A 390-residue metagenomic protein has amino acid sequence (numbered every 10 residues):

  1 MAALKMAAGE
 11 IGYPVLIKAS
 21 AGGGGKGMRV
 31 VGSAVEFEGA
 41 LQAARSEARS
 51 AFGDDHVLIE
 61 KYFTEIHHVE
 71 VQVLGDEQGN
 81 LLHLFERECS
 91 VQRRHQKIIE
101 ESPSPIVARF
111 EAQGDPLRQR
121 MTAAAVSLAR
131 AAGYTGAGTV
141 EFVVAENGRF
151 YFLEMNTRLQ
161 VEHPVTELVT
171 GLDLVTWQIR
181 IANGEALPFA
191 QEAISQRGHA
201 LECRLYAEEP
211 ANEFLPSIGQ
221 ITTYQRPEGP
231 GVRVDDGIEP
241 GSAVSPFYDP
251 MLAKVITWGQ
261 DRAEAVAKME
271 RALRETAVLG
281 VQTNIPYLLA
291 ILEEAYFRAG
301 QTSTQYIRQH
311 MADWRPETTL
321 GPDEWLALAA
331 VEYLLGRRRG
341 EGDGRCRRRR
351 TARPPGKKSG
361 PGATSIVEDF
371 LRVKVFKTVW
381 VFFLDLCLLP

Functional and structural regions predicted by a protein language model:
M1-V140, V144-Q160: N-terminal beta-alpha lobe that positions the nucleotide/phosphoryl donor in ATP/NTP-coupled carboxylate activation
A125, P164-T378, F383-D385, P390: Catalytic cores of soluble metabolic enzymes centered on carboxylation/carboxyl-transfer
